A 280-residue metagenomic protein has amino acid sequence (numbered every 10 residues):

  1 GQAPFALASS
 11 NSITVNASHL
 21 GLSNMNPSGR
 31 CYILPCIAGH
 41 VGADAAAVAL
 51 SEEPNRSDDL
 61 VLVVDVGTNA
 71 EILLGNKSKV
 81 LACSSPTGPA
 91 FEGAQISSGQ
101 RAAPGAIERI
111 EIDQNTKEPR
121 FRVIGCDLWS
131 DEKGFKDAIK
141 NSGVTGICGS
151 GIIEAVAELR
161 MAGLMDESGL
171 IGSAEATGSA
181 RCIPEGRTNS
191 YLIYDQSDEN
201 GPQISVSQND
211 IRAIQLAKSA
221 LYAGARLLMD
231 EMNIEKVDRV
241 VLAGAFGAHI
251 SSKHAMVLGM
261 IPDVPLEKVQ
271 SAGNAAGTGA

Functional and structural regions predicted by a protein language model:
G1, V237-H254: Glycine-rich phosphate-binding loops at beta-strand->alpha-helix junctions
G1-L62, S205-Q215: Nucleotide/phosphate-binding catalytic cleft detector across ATP-hydrolyzing and phosphate-transferring enzymes
Q2-N16, A47-G146, S150-G151, S251-G273: Glycine-rich phosphate-binding loop of actin/hexokinase-like ATP-binding domains
A45-V48, I214-E235: Phosphate/ATP-binding catalytic cores across multiple sugar-kinase/actin-like superfamilies, primarily ASKHA
D58-V61, E118, K218, M232-E235 (+1 more regions): Non-transmembrane, aqueous-exposed alpha-helical and coiled segments at domain scale
V63-D65, L170-A174, K236-A243: Beta-strand segments within the central parallel beta-sheet cores of soluble alpha/beta enzyme folds
I153-L216: Gly/charged contiguous loops adjacent to phosphate- or pyrophosphate-bearing nucleotide/cofactor binding elements
S207-A217, M260-A280: Glycine-rich and small/hydrophobic secondary-structure elements
